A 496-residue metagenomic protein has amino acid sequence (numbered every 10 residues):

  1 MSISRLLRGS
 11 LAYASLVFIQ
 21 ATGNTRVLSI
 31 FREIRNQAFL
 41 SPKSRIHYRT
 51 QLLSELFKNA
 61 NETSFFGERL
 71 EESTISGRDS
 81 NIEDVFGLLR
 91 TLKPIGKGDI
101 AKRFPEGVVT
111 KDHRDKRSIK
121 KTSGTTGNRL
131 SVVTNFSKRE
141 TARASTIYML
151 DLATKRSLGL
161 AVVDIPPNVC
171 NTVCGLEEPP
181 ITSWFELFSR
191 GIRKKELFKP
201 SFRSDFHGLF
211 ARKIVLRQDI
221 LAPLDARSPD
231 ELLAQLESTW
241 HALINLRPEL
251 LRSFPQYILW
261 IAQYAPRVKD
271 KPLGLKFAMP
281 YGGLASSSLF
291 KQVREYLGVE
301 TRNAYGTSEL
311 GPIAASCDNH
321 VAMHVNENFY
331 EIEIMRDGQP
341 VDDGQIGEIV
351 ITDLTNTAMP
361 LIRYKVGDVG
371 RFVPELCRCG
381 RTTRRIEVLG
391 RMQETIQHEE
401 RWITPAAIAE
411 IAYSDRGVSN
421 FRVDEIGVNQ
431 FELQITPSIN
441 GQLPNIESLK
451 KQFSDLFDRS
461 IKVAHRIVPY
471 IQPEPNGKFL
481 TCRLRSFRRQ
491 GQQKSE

Functional and structural regions predicted by a protein language model:
M1-K121, G127-E178, F210-D219, W240-H241 (+6 more regions): Nucleotide 5′-phosphate-binding alpha/beta core
E55, N168-N326: Conserved adenylate-forming
A60, T122, L251, V293 (+5 more regions): Residue-level signal for inorganic ion chemistry
T122-R129, P255, S308-L310, V366: Ser/Thr-glycine-rich phosphate-binding loops at phosphate-binding pockets of nucleotides, nucleotide cofactors
L246, L273, G344, Y364 (+1 more regions): Structured loop/turn residues at beta-strand edges in well-structured enzyme cores
L251, T355-R459: AMP-binding/adenylate-forming catalytic core of the ANL superfamily
P280, L284-L376, M392-Q393: Conserved AMP-binding/adenylate-forming
T301, I332, F421, K462-H465: Generic structural signal for residues in well-ordered beta-strands
